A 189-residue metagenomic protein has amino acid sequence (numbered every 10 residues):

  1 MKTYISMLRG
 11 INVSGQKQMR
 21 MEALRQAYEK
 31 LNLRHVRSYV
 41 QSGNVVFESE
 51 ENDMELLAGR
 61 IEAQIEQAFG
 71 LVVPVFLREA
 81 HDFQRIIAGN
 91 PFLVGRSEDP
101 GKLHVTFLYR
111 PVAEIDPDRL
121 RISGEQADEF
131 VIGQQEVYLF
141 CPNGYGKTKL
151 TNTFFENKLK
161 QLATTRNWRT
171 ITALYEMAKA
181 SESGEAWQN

Functional and structural regions predicted by a protein language model:
K2-S42, V46-N189: Surface-exposed, charge/polar-rich loops and edge strands
